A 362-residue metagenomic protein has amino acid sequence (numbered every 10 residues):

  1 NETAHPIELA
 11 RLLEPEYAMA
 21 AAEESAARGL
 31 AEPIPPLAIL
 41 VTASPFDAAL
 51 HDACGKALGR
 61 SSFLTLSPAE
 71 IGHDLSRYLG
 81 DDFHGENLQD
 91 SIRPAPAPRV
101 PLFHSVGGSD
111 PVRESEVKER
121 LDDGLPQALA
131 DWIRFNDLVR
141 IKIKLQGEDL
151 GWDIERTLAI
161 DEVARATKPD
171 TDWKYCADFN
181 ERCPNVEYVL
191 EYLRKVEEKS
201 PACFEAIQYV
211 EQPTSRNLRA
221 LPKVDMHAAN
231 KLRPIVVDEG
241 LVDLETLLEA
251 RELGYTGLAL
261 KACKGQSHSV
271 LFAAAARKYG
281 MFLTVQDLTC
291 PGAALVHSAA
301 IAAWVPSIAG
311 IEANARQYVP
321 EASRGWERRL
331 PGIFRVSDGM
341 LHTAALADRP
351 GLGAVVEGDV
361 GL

Functional and structural regions predicted by a protein language model:
N1-L64, P68-G72: Metal- or metallocofactor-binding catalytic centers and their adjacent structured scaffolds across diverse enzyme
A22-A31, F103-G107, N136-D137: Residues forming anionic-ligand binding surfaces in small-molecule and nucleic-acid pockets of primarily soluble enzymes
L37, H51-G55, S67, I71-E116: Glycine-rich, aromatic-flanked loop segments that form ligand/cofactor-binding clefts across common enzyme folds
L40-V41, P101-Q127, L145-G147, V236: Active-site mouth loops of central-metabolism enzymes
L64, H104, A177, V237 (+2 more regions): General beta-strand structural signal in soluble alpha/beta enzymes
L88-D90, L125-D131: Short, charged beta->alpha transition segments
R134-F135, R140-T289, A293-L295: Catalytic core of soluble alpha/beta enzymes
L288-L362: Flexible C-terminal active-site loop/helix
